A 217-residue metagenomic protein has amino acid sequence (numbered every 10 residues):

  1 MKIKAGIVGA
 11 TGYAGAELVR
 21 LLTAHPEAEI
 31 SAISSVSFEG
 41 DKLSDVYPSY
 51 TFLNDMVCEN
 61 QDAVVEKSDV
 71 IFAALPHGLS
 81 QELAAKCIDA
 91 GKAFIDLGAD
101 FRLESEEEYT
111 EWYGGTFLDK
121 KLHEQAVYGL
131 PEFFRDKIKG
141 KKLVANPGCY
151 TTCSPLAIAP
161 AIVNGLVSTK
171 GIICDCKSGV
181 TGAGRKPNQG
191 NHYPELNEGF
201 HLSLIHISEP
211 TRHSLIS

Functional and structural regions predicted by a protein language model:
M1-S203: N-terminal Rossmann-like NAD(P) cofactor-binding subdomain of oxidoreductases, focused on the glycine-rich
I205-S217: Single conserved hydrophobic/aromatic residue that forms the stacking wall/gate of nucleotide- or nucleobase-binding
